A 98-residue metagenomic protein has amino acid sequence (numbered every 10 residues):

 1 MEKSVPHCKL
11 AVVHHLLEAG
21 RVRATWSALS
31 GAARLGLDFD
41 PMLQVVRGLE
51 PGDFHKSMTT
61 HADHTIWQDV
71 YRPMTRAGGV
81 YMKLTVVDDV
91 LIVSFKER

Functional and structural regions predicted by a protein language model:
M1-R98: Ribonuclease/tRNase effector modules and their secretory precursors
